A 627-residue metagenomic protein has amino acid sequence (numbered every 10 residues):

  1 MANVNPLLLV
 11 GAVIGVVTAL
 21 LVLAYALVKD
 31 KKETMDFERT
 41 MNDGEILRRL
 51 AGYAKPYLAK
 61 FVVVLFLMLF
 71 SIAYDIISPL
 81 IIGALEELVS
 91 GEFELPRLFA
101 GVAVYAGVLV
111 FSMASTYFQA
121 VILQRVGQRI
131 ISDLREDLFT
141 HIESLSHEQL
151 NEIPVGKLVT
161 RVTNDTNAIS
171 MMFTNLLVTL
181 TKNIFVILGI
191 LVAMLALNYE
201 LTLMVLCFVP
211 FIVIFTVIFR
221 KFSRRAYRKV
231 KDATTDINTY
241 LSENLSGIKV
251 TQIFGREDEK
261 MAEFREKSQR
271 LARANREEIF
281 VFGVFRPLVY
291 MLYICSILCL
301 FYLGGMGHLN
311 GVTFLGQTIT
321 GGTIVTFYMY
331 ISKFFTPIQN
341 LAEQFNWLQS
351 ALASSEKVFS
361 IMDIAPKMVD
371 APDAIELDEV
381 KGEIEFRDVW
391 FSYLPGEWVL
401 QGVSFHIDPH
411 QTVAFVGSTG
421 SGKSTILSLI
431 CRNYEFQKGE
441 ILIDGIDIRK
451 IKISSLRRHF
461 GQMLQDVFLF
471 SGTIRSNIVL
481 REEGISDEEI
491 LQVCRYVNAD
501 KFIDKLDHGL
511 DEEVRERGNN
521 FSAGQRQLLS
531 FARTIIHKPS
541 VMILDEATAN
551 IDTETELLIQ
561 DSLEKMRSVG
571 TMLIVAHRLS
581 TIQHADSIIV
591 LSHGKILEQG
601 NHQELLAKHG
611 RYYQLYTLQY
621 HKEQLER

Functional and structural regions predicted by a protein language model:
M1-T40, F61-S115, L195-E200, G311-L315: Transmembrane helix-loop-helix hairpins at lipid-water interfaces of multipass membrane proteins, especially the type-1
A2-N3, Y74-S78, A84, S115 (+4 more regions): Hydrophobic alpha-helical transmembrane segments of ABC transporter permease domains
A26-D43, F66-L67, Y74-E87, V108-V155 (+13 more regions): Juxtamembrane helix-loop junctions of ABC transporter transmembrane domains
D43-P56, L158: A short amphipathic helical element positioned immediately N-terminal to and/or at the very start of a transmembrane
K55, F93, Q128, E136-T160 (+6 more regions): Short intracellular "coupling" helices and adjacent cytoplasmic loop segments at the cytosolic face of multi-pass
K55-A59, H147-E148, N164-F173, L177 (+6 more regions): An intracellular "coupling" helix at the cytosolic face of ABC transporter transmembrane type-1 domains
G91-E94, A100, A193-C207, E277-E356 (+1 more regions): Helix-loop-helix
D363, D370-A371, L377-R627: ABC-type nucleotide-binding domain
